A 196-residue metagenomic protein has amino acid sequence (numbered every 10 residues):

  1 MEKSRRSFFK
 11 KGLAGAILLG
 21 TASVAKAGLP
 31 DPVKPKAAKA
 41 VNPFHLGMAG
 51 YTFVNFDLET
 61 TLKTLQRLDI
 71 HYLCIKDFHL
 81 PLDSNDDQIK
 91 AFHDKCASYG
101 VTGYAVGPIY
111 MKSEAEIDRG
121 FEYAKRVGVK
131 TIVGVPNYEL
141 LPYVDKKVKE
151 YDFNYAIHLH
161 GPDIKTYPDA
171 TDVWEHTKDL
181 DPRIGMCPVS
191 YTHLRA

Functional and structural regions predicted by a protein language model:
M1-I17: N-terminal secretory signal peptides and thylakoid transit peptides that target proteins across membranes
G12-L13, G20, E59, Y99-M186: Active-site acidic/histidine proton-transfer and metal-coordination neighborhood in alpha/beta enzyme cores
V24-N55, K63-T64: C-terminal segment of N-terminal export signals and the immediately downstream linker at the start of the mature
M48, L65, C96, A124: Conserved, mostly hydrophobic/aromatic
A49-F53, K76-L80, P108-M111, N137 (+2 more regions): Active-site beta-loop-alpha junctions enriched in small/polar residues
T61-K76: Catalytic domains of carbohydrate-active enzymes, especially glycoside hydrolases
C74-A91: Glycine-rich, proline-tolerant flexible connector loops at the mouths of alpha/beta enzymes
T192-A196: Conserved small/polar residues in nucleotide/adenosyl-binding loops
